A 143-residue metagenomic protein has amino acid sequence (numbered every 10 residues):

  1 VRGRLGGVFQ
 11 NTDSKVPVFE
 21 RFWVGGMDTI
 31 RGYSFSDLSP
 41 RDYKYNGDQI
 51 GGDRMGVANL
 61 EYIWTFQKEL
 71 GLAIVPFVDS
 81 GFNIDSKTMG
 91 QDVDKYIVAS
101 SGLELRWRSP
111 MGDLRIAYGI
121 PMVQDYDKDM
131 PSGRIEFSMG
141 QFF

Functional and structural regions predicted by a protein language model:
V1-L72, P76-S80, I84-K87, Q91 (+2 more regions): C-terminal outer-membrane beta-barrel translocator/porin domains of Gram-negative envelope proteins and their
M55-N59, V98-G102, R134: Transmembrane beta-barrel architecture of outer-membrane proteins
K68-L72, W107-I116: Repeated loop/turn-to-beta-strand initiation elements of outer-membrane beta-barrel proteins
G90-E104: A short alpha/beta connector and helix-capping loop motif
K95-Y96, D129-G133: Short, conserved loop/turn and helix-capping segments at secondary-structure boundaries that abut family-defining
L103-G112, P131-F143: Outer-membrane beta-barrel "beta-signal"
I120-Q124: A short, acidic, flexible beta-alpha connecting loop/helix-capping segment that sits on the rim of active
